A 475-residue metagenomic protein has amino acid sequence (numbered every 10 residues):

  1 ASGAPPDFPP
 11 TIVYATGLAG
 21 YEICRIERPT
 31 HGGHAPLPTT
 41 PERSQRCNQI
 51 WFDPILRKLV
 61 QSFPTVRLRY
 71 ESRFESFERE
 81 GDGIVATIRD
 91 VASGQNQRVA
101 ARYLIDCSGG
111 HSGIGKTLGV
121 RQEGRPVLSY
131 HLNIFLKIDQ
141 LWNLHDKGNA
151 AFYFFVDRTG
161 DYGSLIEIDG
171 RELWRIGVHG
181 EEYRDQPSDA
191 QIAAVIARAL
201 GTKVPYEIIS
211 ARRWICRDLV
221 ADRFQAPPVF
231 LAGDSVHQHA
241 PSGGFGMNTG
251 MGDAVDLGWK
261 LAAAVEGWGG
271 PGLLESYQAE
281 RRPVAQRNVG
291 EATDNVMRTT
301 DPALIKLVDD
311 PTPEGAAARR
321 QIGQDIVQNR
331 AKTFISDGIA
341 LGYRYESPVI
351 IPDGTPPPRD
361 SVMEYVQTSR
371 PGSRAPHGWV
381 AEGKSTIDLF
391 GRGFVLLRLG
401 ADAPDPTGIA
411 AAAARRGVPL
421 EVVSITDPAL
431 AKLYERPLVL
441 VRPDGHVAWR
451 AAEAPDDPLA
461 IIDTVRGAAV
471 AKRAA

Functional and structural regions predicted by a protein language model:
A1-L59, D157: Active-site-adjacent segment of FAD-dependent monooxygenases/related oxidoreductases
H31, S76, E182, E453-D457: A short acidic/small-residue loop/turn micro-motif
L56, D106, I208-D294, E382-T386 (+5 more regions): Conserved mid-domain beta->alpha element of the FAD-binding
K58, Y103, C107-R217: Conserved FAD-binding catalytic core of PHBH/FMO-like flavoproteins
Y70-I84: A conserved short coil-to-beta-strand element within the FAD-binding core of flavoproteins
S93-Y103, C107: Core beta-strand elements of the Rossmann-like FAD/NAD(P) dinucleotide-binding domain in flavoenzyme oxidoreductases
A262-S373, W379, K384-S385, F390 (+7 more regions): C-terminal helical "tail/cap" subdomain of flavin- and related membrane-associated enzymes
V423-E435: Thioredoxin-like thiol-disulfide oxidoreductase module
